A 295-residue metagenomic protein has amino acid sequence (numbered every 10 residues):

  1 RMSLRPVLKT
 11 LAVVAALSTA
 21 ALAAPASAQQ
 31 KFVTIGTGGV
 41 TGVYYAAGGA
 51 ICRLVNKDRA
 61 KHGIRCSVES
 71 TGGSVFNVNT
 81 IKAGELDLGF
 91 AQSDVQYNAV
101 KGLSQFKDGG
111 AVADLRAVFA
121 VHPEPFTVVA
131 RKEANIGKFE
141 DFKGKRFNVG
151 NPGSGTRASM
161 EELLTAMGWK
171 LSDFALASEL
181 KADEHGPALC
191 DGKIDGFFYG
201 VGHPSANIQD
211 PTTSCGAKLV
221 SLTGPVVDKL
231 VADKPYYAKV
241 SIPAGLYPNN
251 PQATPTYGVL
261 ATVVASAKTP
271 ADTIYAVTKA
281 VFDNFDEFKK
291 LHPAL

Functional and structural regions predicted by a protein language model:
R1-V13: Bacterial N-terminal signal peptides that target proteins for export
L11-A21: Bacterial N-terminal signal peptides
L22-A28: Sec/Tat signal peptide C-region and signal peptidase I cleavage site
A28-A99, K107-D108: N-terminal (or domain-start) structured segment
F32-D58, I64, E124-D191, D286: Bilobed "Venus flytrap"/periplasmic-binding protein-like clamshell domains and structurally analogous long
S93, S104-Q105, A134, L171-P270: Pocket-lining segment of extracytoplasmic ligand-binding domains
D108-V121, F126, L246-P255: A structural signal for short loop-to-beta-strand junctions that line the ligand-binding cleft of periplasmic/secreted
Q252-L295: Segments of small-molecule ligand-sensing domains
